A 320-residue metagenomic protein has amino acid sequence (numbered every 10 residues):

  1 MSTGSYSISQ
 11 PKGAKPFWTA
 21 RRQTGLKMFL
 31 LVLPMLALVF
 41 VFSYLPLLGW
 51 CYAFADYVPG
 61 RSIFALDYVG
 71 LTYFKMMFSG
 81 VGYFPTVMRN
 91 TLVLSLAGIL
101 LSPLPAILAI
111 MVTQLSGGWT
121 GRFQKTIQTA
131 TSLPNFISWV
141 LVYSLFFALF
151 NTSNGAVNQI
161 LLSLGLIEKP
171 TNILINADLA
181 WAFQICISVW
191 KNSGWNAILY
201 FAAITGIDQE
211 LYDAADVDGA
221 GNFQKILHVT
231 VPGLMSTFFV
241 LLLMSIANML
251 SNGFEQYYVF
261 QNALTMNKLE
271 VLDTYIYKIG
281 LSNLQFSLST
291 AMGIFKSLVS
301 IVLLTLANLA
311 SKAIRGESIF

Functional and structural regions predicted by a protein language model:
M1-R21: Short, Lys/Arg-rich, polar N-terminal cytosolic tail immediately upstream of the first transmembrane signal-anchor
T24-F320: A structural signal for multi-pass alpha-helical bundles of membrane permease subunits that mediate small-molecule
